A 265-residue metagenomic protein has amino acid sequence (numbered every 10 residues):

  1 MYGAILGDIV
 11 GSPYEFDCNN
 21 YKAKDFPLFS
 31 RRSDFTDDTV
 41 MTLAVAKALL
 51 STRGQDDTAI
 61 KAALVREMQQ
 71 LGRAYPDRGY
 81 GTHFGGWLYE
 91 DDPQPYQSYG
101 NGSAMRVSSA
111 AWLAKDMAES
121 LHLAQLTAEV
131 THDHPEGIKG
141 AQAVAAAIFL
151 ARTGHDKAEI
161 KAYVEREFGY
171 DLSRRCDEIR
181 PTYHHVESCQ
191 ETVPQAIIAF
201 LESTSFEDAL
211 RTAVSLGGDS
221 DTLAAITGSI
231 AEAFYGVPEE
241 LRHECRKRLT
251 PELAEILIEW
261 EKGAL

Functional and structural regions predicted by a protein language model:
M1-L265: Structured, active/binding-site neighborhoods that engage oxygen-rich ligands
